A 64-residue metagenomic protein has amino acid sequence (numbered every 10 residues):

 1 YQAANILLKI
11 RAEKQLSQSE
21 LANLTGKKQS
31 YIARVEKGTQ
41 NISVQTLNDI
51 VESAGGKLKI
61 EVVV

Functional and structural regions predicted by a protein language model:
N5-L24, D49: Short basic helix-loop element that most often maps to the first helix and adjoining turn of HTH DNA-binding modules
L7, K27, S53-G56: Generic alpha-helical hydrophobic packing signal
E13, T39-I42: Helix-turn-helix/winged-helix DNA-binding modules
T25-Q40: Recognition helix of helix-turn-helix/homeodomain-like DNA-binding domains that insert into the DNA major groove
K37, V62-V64: Short, conserved catalytic or interaction motifs in soluble domains
Q45-E61: DNA major-groove recognition helix of helix-turn-helix/homeodomain DNA-binding modules
